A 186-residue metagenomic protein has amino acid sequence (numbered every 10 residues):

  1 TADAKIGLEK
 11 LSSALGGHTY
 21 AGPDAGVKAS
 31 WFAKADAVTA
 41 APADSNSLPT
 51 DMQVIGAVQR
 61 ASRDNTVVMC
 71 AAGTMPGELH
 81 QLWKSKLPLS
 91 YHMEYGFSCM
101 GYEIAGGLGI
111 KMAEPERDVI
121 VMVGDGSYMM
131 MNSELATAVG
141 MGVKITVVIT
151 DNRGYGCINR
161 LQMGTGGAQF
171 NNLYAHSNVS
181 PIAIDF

Functional and structural regions predicted by a protein language model:
T1-S12, G77-E78, L82-F186: Thiamine diphosphate
A2-K5, E9, A21-F32, S45-G56 (+4 more regions): Electropositive phosphate-/nucleotide-binding environments in soluble metabolic enzymes
S13-A21: A charged, well-structured terminal subsegment
G16, R63, E114: Short conserved AdoMet
A29-G106, I110: Active-site diphosphate/adenylate-binding microenvironment
